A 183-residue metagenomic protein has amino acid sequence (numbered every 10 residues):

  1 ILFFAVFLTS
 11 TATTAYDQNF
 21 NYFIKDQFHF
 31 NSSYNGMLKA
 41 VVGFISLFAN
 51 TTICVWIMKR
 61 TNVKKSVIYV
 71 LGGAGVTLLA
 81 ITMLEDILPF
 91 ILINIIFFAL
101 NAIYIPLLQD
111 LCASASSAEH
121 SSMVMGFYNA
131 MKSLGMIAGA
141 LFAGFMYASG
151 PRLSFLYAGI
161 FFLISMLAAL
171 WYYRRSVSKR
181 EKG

Functional and structural regions predicted by a protein language model:
Q18-N35: Short amphipathic helix-loop junctions that connect adjacent transmembrane helices in Major Facilitator Superfamily/SLC
A49-N62, Y147: Helix-to-loop junctions at the C-terminal end of transmembrane segments in multipass secondary transporters
K65-A80: Structural signature of the two symmetry-related core transmembrane helices
T82-I93: Helix-loop junctions at membrane interfaces in 12-TM secondary transporters
I103-S116: Intracellular juxtamembrane helix-capping segments at the cytosolic ends of symmetry-related transmembrane helices
H120-A148: A late C-terminal transmembrane helix in Major Facilitator Superfamily
F145-F162: A membrane-interface helix-boundary motif in multi-pass transporters
A158-G183: Multi-pass alpha-helical transporter architecture, strongest for 12-TM Major Facilitator/SLC carriers used
